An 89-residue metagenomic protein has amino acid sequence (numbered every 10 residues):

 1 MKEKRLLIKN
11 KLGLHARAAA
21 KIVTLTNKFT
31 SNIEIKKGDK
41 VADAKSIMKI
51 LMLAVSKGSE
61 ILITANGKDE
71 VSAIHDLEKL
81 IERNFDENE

Functional and structural regions predicted by a protein language model:
M1-R5, E60-L62: Intrinsic-disorder/low-complexity, polar/charged segments enriched in Ser/Thr/Lys/Arg/Asp/Glu/Gln
K2, K45-I50, A73-L77: Short amphipathic alpha-helical patches
L6-L7, K21, S72, L77: Alpha-helical protein-protein interaction elements
L7-M48, M52-K57: Compact, glycine-rich, soluble single-domain proteins
S56-E89: C-terminal structural segments of small proteins and small subunits
